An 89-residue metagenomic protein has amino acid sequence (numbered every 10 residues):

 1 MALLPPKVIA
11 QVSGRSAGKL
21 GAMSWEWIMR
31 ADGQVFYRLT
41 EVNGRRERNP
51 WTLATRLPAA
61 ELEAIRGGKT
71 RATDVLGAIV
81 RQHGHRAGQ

Functional and structural regions predicted by a protein language model:
M1-G21, P50-W51: Negatively charged, low-complexity tracts enriched in Asp/Glu with abundant Ser/Thr
V12, S16-K19, A31, V42 (+1 more regions): Intrinsically disordered, low-complexity segments enriched in small/polar residues
S16, L20-M23, V35, R46 (+2 more regions): Compositionally biased, intrinsically disordered low-complexity regions
M23-R56: A short, structured beta-strand/loop element
R45-Q89: Mixed-charge, Lys/Arg-enriched low-complexity segments
